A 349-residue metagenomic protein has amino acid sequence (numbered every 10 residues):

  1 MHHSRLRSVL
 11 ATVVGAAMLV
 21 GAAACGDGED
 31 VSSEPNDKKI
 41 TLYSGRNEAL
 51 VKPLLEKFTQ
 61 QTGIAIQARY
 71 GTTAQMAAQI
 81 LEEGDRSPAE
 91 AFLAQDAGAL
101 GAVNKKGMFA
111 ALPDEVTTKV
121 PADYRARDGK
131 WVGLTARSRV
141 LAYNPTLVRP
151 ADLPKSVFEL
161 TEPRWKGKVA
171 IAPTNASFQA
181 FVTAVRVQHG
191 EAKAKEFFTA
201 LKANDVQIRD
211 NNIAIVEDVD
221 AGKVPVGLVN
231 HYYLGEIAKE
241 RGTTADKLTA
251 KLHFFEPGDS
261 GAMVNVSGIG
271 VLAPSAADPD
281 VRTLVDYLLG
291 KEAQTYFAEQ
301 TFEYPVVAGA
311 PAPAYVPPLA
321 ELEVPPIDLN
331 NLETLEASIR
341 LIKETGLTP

Functional and structural regions predicted by a protein language model:
V20-A24: C-terminal motif of bacterial Sec signal peptides marking the signal peptidase cleavage site
G26-E29: Bacterial signal peptide processing site
S44-K52, G71-Q75, L81, S87-V224 (+1 more regions): Extracytoplasmic ligand-binding site segments that recognize negatively charged/polar headgroups
G45-A65: Short, polar/charged alpha-helical segment
G98-A102, V226-T249: A ligand-binding cleft/hinge motif common to bilobed small-molecule-binding domains
R137, F198-K202, I208-R209, D246-A273: Periplasmic-binding protein-like
V140-L147, V264-A277, Y296: A bilobed periplasmic-binding-protein/Venus flytrap-type ligand-binding module shared by bacterial periplasmic
G167-P173, Y287-A310: Periplasmic-binding protein-like
